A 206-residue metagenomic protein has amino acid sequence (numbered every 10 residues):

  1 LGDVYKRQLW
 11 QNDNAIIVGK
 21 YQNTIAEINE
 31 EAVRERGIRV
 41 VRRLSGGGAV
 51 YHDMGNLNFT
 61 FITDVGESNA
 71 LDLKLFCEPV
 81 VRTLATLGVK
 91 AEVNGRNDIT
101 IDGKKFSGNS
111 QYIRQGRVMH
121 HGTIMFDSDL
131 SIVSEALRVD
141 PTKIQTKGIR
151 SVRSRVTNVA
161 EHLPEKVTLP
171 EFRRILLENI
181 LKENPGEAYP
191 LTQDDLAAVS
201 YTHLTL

Functional and structural regions predicted by a protein language model:
L1-Y5, T205-L206: Short, small-residue-biased leader/transition segments that mark boundaries at the very start of proteins
Q8-A26: N-terminal low-complexity or amphipathic/hydrophobic leaders
I25-E27, A32, G55-V65, Y112-R114: A glycine- and small-aliphatic-rich helix-loop capping segment at beta-alpha/alpha-beta transitions that lines
E27-R43: Active-site cofactor/substrate anionic-group-binding motifs, chiefly glycine- and Lys/Arg-rich phosphate-binding loops
L44-D64, I144-A160: Residues forming anionic-ligand binding surfaces in small-molecule and nucleic-acid pockets of primarily soluble enzymes
N56-N97: Contiguous, small/hydrophobic- and glycine-enriched helical/loop subdomains that border and often "cap" functional
V80, L87, S107, Q115-L206: Long, positively charged amphipathic alpha-helical accessory segments at protein N-termini or as interdomain linkers
V93-R96, T100-R114, S128-D129: Glycine-rich, mobile lid/loop segments that gate access to catalytic sites or pores
